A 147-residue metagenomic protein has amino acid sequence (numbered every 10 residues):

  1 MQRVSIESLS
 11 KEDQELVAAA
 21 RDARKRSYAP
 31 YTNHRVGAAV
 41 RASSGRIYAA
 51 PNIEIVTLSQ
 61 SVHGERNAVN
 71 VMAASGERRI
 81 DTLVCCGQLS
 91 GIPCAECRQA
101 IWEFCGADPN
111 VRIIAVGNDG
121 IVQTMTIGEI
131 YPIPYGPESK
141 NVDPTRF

Functional and structural regions predicted by a protein language model:
M1-R26, S75-F147: C-terminal binding/interaction regions
T32-A42: Short beta-strand scaffold segments in enzyme catalytic cores
V40-S44, A115-G117: Short acidic, glycine-rich loop/turn motifs
S44-I55, R78-T82: Glycine/charged-rich beta-loop-alpha catalytic/anionic-binding loops adjacent to active sites
N52-Q60, G64-R66: Compact, glycine-rich, soluble single-domain proteins
V62-D81: Short, charged low-complexity linear segments at domain edges
